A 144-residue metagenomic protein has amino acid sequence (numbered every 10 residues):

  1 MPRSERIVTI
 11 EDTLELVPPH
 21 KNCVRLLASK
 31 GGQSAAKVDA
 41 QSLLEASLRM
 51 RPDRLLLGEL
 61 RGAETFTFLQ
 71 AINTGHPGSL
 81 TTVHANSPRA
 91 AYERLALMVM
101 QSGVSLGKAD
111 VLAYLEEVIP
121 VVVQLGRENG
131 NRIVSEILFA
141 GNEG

Functional and structural regions predicted by a protein language model:
M1-E45, A91-L95: P-loop NTPase switch/communication element
E11, L16-K21, S47-R127, I133-E143: Conserved P-loop NTPase nucleotide-binding/switch module
